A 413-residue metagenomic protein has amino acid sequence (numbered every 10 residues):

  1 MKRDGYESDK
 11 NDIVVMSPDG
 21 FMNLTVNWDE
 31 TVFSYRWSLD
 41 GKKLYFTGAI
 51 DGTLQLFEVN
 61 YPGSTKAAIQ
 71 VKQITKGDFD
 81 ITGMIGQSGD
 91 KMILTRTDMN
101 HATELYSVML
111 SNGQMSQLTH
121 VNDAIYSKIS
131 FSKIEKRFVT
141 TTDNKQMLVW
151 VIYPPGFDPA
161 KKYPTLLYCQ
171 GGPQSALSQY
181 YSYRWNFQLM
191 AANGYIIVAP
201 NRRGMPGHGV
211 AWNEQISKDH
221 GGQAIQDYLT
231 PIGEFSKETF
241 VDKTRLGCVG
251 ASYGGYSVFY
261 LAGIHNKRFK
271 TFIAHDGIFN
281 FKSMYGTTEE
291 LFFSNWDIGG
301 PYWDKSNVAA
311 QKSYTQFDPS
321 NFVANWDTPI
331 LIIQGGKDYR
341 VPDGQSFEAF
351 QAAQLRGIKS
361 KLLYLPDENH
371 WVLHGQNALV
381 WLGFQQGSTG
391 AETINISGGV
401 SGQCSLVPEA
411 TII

Functional and structural regions predicted by a protein language model:
M1-V14, T25-F33, T47-F57, G77-F79 (+3 more regions): A flexible loop/linker signature enriched in serine peptidases of the S9 family
S17-G20, N60-S64, L110-G113: Short loop/turn segments that connect beta-strands within beta-propeller blades
F21-V26, I69-T75: A short beta-strand motif characteristic of beta-propeller blades
D40-K42, G89-D90: Short coil/turn segments that connect the beta-strands within blades of beta-propeller domains
V71-D158, S178, S182-A192, E234: Non-catalytic accessory segments flanking enzyme active sites
Y153, K161-G171: Short beta-strand element of the alpha/beta-hydrolase
P173-S175, I197: Serine-hydrolase catalytic-loop signature spanning alpha/beta hydrolases and amidase-signature enzymes
N186, A191-A192, A199-C404: Active-site-proximal cap/loop segments of hydrolase catalytic domains
